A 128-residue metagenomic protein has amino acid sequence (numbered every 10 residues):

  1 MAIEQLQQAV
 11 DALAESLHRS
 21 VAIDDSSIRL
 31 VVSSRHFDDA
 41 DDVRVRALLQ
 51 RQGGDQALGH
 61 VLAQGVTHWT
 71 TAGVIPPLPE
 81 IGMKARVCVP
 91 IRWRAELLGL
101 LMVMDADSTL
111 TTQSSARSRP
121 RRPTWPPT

Functional and structural regions predicted by a protein language model:
M1-T128: Hydrophobic, helix-rich cores of sensory/ligand-binding and other regulatory modules that couple small-molecule
